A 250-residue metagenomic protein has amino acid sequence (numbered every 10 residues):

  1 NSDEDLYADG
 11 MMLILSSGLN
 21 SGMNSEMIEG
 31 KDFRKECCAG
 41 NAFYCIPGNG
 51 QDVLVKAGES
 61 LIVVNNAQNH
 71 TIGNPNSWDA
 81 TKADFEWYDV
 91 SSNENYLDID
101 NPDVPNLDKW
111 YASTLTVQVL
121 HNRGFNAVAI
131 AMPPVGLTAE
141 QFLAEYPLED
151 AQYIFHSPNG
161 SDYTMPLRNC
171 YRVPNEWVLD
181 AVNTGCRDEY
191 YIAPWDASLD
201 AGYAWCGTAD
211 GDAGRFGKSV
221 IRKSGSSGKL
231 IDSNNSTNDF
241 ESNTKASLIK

Functional and structural regions predicted by a protein language model:
N1-G124, A129-A204, F216, S227 (+1 more regions): Activation on beta-sandwich/Ig-like modules and their edge loops
C206-G207, G211-D212: Intrinsically disordered, low-complexity linkers and stems that provide flexible hinges in membrane-associated
G214, G225-S227, D232: C-terminal structured interaction module
L230-K250: A recurrent domain-boundary module in secreted/ectodomain proteins
